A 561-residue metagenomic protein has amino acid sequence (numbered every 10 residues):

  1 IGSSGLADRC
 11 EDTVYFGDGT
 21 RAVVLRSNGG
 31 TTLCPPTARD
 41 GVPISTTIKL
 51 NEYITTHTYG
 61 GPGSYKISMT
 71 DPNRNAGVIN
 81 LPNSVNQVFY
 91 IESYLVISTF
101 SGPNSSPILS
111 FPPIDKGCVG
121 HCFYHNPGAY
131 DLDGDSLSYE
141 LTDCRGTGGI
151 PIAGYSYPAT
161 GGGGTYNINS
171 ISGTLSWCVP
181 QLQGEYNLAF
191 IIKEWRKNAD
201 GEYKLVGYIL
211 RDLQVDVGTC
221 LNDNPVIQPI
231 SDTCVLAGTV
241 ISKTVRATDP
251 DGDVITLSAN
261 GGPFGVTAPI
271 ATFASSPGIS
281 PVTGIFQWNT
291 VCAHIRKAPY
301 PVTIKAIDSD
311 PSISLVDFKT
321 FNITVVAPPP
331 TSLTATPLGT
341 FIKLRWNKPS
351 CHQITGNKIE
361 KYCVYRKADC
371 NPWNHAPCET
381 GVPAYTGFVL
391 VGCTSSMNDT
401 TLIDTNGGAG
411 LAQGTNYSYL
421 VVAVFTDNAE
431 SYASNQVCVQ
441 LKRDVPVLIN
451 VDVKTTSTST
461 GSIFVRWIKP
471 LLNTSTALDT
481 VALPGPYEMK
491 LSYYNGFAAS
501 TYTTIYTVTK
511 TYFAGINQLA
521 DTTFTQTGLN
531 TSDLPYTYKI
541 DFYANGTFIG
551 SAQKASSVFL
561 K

Functional and structural regions predicted by a protein language model:
G2-L6, G128-D135, V245-D253, C292 (+3 more regions): Extracellular acidic, Ser/Thr/Pro-rich low-complexity tracts
I44-T46, P277-G278, K358-A412, A482-D533: Recognizes extended acidic, P/S/T-rich segments that occur within or adjacent to Ig-like beta-sandwich modules
N51-G61, Y65-M69, V179-L182, F190 (+3 more regions): Residue-level recognition of secondary-structure-to-loop junctions
R74-I79, K193-K204, A306-S314, V424-E430 (+1 more regions): Short, solvent-exposed loop/turn segments at the edges of extracellular beta-sandwich modules
S84-G134, A199-D251, S312-F341: Extracellular interdomain linkers/hinges and stalk-like, low-complexity segments in secreted or single-pass
S156-P180, P269-V291: Strand-loop-strand motifs at the edges of beta-sheets in extracellular beta-sandwich domains
N322-K358, Q413, T426-L483, S532 (+1 more regions): Pro/Thr/Ser/Gly-rich low-complexity, intrinsically disordered linker/stalk tracts
D404-E430, A520, Q526-F548: Beta-strand-rich modules
